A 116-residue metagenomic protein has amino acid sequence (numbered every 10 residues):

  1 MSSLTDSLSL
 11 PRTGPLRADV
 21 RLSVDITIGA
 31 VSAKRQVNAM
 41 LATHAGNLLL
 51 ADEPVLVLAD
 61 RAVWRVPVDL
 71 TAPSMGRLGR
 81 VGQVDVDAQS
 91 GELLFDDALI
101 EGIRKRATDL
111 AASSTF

Functional and structural regions predicted by a protein language model:
M1-F116: Long, terminal "pre-/pro-" and other extracytoplasmic accessory regions that lie outside the mature folded/catalytic
